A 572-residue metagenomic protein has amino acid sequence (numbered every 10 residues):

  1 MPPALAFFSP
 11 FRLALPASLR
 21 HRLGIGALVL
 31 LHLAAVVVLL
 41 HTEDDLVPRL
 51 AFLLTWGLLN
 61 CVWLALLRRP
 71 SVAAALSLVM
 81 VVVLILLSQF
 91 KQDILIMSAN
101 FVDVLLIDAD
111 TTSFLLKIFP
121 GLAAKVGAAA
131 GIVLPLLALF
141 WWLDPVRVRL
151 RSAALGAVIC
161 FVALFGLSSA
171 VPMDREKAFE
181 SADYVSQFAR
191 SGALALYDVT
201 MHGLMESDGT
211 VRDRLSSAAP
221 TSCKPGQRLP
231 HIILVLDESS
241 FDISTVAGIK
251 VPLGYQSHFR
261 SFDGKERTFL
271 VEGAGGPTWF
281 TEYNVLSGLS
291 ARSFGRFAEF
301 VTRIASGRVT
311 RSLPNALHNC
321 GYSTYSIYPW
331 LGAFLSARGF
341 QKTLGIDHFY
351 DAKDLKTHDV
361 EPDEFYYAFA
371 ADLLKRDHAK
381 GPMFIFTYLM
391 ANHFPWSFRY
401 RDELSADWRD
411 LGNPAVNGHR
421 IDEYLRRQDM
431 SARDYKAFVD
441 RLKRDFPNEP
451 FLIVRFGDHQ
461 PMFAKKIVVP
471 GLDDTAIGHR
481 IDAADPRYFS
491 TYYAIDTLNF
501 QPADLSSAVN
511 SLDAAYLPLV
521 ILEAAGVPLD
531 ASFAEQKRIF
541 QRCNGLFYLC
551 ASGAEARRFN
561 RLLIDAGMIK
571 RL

Functional and structural regions predicted by a protein language model:
M1-L13, W56-L78, S88, A154-M173 (+3 more regions): Short, charged N-terminal helix-start/capping segments
P2-V185: Transmembrane and membrane-interface helices of multi-pass, inner-membrane envelope-modifying transferases
I25, H231, F451-L452: A generic hydrophobic-helix recognition signal that picks specific residues within alpha-helical hydrophobic
A35-D45, R69-P70, A74, L87-F101 (+14 more regions): Hydrophobic N-terminal alpha-helices or hydrophobic patches in metabolic proteins across all domains of life
S113-A129, S191-T200, R420-R427, T491: Membrane-interface transmembrane-helix boundary segments in multi-pass integral membrane proteins
G166-L236, V246-A247: Membrane-interface segments at or immediately adjacent to transmembrane helices that form the boundary between
C223, D237, D242-L572: Solvent-exposed soluble domains appended to multi-pass membrane proteins
